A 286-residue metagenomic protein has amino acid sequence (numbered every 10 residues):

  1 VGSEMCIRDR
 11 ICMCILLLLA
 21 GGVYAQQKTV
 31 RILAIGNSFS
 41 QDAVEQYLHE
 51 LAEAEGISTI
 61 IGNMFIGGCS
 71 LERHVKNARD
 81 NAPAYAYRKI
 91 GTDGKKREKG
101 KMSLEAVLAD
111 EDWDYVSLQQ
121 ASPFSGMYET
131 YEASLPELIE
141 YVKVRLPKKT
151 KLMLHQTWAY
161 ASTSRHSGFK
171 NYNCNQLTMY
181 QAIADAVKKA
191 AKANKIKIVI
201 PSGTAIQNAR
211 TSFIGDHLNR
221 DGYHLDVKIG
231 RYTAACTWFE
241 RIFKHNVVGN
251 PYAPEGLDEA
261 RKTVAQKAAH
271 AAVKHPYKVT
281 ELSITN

Functional and structural regions predicted by a protein language model:
V1-I7, A25: Short, small-residue-biased leader/transition segments that mark boundaries at the very start of proteins
R10-L19: Sec-dependent N-terminal signal peptides
Q26-A54, I284: N-terminal module-boundary/linker segments of secreted carbohydrate-active enzymes
D42-E132: Conserved SGNH/GDSL esterase-like catalytic core that processes O-acyl groups on lipids and polysaccharides
E45-H49, E132-I139, A184, A235 (+1 more regions): Extracytoplasmic/secreted envelope proteins and their assembly/folding machinery, especially bacterial periplasmic
G100-V227, E240: Alpha-helical cap/lid subdomain in secreted, periplasmic, or secretory-pathway luminal O-acyl-processing enzymes
L218, G222-N286: Conserved catalytic region of serine esterases and O-acyltransferases that act on ester linkages in lipids
